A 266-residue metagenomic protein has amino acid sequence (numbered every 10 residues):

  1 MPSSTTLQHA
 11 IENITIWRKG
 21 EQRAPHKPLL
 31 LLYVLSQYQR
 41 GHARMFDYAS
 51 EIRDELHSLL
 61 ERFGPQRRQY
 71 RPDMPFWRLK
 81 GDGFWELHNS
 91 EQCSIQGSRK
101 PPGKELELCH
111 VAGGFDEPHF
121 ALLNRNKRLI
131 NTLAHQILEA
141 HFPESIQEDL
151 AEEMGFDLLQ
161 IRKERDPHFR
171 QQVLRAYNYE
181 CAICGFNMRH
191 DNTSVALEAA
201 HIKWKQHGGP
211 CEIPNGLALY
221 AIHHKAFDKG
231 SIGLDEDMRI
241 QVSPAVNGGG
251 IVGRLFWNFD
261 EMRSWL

Functional and structural regions predicted by a protein language model:
M1-E164, D237-V252, W257, R263-L266: Mixed-charge, low-complexity interaction segments
P25-L29, Y33, E51, E164 (+6 more regions): Short, well-structured alpha-helical interface segments that form or flank functional binding sites
L30-V34, Y48, L56, F76 (+5 more regions): Long, contiguous hydrophobic alpha-helical segments, chiefly transmembrane helices and signal peptides
Q37-R40, N187, I222: Active-site catalytic microenvironments for nucleophilic, acid-base chemistry
E61, R175, A221: Short polybasic/polar patches that bind polyanions
L133-R189, I202-P214: Short, charged surface segments at domain edges that flank catalytic/cofactor-binding sites
E164, R189, T193-L266: A detector for short metal-coordination/catalytic motifs
